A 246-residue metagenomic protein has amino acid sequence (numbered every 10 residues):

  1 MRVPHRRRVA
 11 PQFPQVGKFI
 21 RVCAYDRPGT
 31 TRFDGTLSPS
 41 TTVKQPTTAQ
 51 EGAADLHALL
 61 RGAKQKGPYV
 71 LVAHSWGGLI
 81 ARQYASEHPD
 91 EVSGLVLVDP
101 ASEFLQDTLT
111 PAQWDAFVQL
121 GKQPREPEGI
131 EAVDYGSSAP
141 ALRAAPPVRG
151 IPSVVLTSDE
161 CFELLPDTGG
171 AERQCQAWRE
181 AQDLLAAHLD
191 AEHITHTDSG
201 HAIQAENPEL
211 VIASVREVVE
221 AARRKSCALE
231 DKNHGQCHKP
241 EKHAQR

Functional and structural regions predicted by a protein language model:
M1-G35, V215: Conserved HGGG/HGGXW glycine-rich cap/lid loop of the alpha/beta-hydrolase fold
A24-V70: Active-site loop/oxyanion-hole signature of alpha/beta-hydrolase fold enzymes
K66-F104: Conserved hydrolase catalytic core segment
V96-Y135, L165, D231: Flexible "cap/lid" loop of the alpha/beta hydrolase fold
P124-A145, Q176-L184: Active-site nucleophile elbow and catalytic-triad environment of alpha/beta-hydrolase enzymes
V155-T157: Short beta-strand/loop motif that positions the catalytic acidic residue of the alpha/beta-hydrolase fold
P166-T197, V218-V219: Conserved loop-alpha-helix segment in the C-terminal half of the alpha/beta-hydrolase fold that carries the catalytic
A191-R246: Catalytic active-site module of serine/aspartate enzymes centered on a nucleophile-bearing elbow/loop
